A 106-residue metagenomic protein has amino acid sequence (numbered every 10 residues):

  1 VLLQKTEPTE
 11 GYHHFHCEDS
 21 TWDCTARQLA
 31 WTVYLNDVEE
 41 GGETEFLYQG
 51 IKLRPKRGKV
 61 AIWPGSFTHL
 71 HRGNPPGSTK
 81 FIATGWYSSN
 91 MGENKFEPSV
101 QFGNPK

Functional and structural regions predicted by a protein language model:
L2-Q4, H16, T32, E45 (+1 more regions): Residues in well-ordered beta-strands of folded domains
L3-P8, H14, P55, S78: Alpha-helical protein-protein interaction elements
L3-P8, T21-E40, Y87: Short, conserved beta-strand element in jelly-roll/cupin
Y12-S20: Cyclophilin-type peptidyl-prolyl cis-trans isomerase
R27, E40-K106: Catalytic core of Fe(II)/2-oxoglutarate
